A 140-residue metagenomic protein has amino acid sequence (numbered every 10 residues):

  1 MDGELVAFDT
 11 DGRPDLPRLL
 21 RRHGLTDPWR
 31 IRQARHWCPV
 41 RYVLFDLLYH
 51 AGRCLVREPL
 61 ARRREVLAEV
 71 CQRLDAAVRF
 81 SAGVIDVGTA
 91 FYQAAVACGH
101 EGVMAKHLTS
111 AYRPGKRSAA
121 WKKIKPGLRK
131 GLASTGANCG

Functional and structural regions predicted by a protein language model:
M1-G140: Catalytic cores of nucleic-acid ligases and guanylyltransferases
